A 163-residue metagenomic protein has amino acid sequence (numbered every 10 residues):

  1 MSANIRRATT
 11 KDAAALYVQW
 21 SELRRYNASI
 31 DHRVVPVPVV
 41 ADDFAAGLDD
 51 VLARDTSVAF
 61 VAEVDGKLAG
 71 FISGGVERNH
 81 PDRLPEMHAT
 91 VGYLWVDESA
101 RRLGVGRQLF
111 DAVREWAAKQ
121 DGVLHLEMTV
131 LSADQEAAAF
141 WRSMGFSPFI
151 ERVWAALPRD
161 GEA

Functional and structural regions predicted by a protein language model:
N4-V18: A short beta-loop-alpha structural element at the N-terminal edge of CoA-dependent acyl/N-acetyltransferase catalytic
R24-G47: Conserved GNAT-fold acetyl-CoA-binding loop/helix
A46-V61, T90: A short helix-loop-beta-strand connector motif used in the catalytic cores of GNAT acetyltransferases and, in some
V61, K67-V76, T90, W95: Conserved beta-strand in the GNAT
A62, R102-F110: Glycine-rich acyl-CoA binding loop
D97, Q108-H125: Conserved acyl-CoA
R107, K119, S132-I150: Conserved active-site alpha-helix within GNAT-family acetyltransferase domains
A112, L126-A137, A156: Conserved beta-strand-loop-alpha-helix junction that forms the acyl-donor binding cleft
